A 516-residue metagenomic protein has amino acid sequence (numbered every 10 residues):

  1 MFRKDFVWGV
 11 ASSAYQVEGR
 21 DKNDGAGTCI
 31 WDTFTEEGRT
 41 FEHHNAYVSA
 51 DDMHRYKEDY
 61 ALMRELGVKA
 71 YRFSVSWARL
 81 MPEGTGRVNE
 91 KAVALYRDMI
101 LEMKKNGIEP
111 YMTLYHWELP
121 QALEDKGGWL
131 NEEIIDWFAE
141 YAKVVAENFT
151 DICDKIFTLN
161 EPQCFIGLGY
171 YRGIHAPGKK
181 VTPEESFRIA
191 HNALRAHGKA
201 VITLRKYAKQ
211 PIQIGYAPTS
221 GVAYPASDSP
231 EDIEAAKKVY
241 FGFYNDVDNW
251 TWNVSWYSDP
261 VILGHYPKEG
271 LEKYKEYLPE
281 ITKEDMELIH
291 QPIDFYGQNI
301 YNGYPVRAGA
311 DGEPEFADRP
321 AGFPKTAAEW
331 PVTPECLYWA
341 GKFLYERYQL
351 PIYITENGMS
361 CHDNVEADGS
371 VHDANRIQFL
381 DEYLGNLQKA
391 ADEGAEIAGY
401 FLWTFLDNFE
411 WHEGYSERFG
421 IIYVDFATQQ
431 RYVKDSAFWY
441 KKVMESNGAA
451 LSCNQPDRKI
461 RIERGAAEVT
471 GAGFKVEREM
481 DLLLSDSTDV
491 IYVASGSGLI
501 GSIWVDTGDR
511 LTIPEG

Functional and structural regions predicted by a protein language model:
M1-R39, R64, E83-T85, V93-R461: Active-site region of glycoside hydrolase catalytic domains
T28-A61, L66: Aromatic- and Gly/Pro-rich amphipathic surface segment
R55-S76, Q291, F295-Y296: Catalytic domains of carbohydrate-active enzymes, especially glycoside hydrolases
V75-V88: Glycine-rich, proline-tolerant flexible connector loops at the mouths of alpha/beta enzymes
R458-G473, E477, D481: A short, N-terminal "cap"/entry segment at the start of jelly-roll beta-barrel domains of the cupin/DSBH fold
G465, M480-T507, G516: Glycine- and acidic-residue-biased ligand/ion/polar-headgroup-sensing regions
D509-L511: Short strand-edge motifs at loop-to-beta-strand transitions and within beta-strands of extracellular beta-rich domains
